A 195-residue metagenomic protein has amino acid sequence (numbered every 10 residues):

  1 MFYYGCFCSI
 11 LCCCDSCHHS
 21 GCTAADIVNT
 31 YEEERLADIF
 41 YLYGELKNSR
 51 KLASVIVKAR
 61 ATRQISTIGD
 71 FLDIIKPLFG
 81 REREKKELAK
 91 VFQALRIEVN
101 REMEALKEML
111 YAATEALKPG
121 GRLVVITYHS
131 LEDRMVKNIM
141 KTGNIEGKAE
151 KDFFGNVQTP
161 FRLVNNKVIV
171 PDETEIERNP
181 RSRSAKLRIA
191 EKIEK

Functional and structural regions predicted by a protein language model:
M1-K195: S-adenosyl-L-methionine-dependent methyltransferase catalytic core, i.e., the SAM/SAH-binding region
